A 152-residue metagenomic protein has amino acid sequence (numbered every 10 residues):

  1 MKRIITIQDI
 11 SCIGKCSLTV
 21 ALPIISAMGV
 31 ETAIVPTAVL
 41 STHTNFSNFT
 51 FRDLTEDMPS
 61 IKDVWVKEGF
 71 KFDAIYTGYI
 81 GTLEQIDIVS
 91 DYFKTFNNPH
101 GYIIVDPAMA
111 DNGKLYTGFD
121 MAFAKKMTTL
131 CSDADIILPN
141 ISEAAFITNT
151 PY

Functional and structural regions predicted by a protein language model:
M1-A74: Small-residue (G/A/S/T)-rich helix-start motifs and N-terminal tracts that mark the onset
T77, L83-Y152: Conserved beta-alpha-beta core of the PfkB/ribokinase-like small-molecule kinase fold
